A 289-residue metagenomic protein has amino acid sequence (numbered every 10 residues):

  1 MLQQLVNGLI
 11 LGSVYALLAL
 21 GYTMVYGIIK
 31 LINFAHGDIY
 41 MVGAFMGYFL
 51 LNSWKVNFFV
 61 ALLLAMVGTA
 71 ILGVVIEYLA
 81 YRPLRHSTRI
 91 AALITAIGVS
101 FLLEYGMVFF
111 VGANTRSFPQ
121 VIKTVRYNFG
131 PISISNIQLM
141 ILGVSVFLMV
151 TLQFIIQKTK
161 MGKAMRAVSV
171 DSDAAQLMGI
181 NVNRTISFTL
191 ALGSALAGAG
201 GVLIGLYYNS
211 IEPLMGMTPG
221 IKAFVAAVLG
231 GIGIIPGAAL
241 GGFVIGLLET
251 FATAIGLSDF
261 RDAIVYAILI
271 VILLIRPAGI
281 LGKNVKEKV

Functional and structural regions predicted by a protein language model:
M1-L18, M46, N57-A61, S87-A91 (+5 more regions): Membrane-interfacial amphipathic/re-entrant helices at transmembrane-helix boundaries
M1-V14, I134, I155-I156, K160 (+2 more regions): Inter-helical junctions in multi-pass inner-membrane proteins, predominant in energy-converting antiporter-like
V6, I28-V75, L79, I255: Membrane-embedded helix boundary and interhelical linker motif in transport proteins
L17, T69, K222-I245, A267-I275 (+1 more regions): Hydrophobic alpha-helical transmembrane segments of polytopic membrane proteins
Y22-A44, F58, H86-A91, M161-A164 (+6 more regions): Short, non-helical or kinked segments that cap or interrupt transmembrane helices
K55-V99, G106, L240-I245, R276-P277: Alpha-helical transmembrane segments within multi-pass membrane transporters and channels
L84, T88-K158, T185, F251 (+4 more regions): Transmembrane helix-bundle core of multi-pass membrane transporters and related energy-transducing complexes
F129, S133-I211, I235-G241: Helix-loop-helix "hairpin" substructures at the membrane interface of multi-pass membrane proteins
